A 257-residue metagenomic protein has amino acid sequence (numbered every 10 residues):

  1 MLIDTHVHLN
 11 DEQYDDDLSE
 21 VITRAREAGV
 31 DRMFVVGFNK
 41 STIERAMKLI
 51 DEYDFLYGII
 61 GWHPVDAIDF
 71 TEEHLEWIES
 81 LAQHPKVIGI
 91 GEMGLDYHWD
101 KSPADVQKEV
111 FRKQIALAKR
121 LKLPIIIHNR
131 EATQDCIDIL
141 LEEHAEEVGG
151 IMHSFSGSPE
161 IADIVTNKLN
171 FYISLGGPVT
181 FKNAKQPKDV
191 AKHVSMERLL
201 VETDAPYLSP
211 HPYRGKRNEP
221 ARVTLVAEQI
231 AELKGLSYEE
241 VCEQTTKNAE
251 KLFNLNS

Functional and structural regions predicted by a protein language model:
M1-S257: Mid-domain alpha/beta scaffold segments of enzyme catalytic cores
